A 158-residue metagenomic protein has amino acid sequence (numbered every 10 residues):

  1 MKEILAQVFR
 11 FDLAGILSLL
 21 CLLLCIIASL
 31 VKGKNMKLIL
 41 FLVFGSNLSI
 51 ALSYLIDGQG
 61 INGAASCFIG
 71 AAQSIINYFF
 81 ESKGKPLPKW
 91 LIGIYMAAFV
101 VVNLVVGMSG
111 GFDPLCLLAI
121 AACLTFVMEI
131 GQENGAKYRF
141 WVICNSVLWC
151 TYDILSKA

Functional and structural regions predicted by a protein language model:
M1-A158: Alpha-helical membrane-protein topology signature
